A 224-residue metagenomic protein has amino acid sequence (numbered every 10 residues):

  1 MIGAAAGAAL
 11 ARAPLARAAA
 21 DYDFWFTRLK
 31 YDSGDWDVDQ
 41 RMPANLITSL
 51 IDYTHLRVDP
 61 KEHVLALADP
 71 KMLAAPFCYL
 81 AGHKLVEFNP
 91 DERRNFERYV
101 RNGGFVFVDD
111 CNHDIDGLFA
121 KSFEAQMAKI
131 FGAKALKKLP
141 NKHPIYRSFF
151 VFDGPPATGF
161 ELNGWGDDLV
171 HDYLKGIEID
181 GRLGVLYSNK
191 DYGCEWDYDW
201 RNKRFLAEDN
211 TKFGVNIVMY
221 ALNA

Functional and structural regions predicted by a protein language model:
M1-A18: N-terminal export signals
I2, T27, D109, Y187: Residue-level detector of conserved, well-ordered beta-strand and adjacent loop positions that form binding/recognition
L15-F77, A81-K84, G184, Y192-A224: Aromatic-Pro/Gly-enriched surface loop or interdomain linker that acts as a lid/target-recognition segment
F26, F77-A120: Short alpha-beta junction capping motif
Q40-I47, R93, E97, A120 (+2 more regions): Extracytoplasmic/secreted envelope proteins and their assembly/folding machinery, especially bacterial periplasmic
T54, G104, I130-K134, A221: A generic secondary-structure signal for well-formed alpha-helical elements
E62-L67, N89-N95, L169-Y173: Alpha-helical scaffolding within the catalytic cores of extracellular/periplasmic polymer-degrading hydrolases
H113-D199, L206-T211, V215: An acidic, glycine-rich "communication" segment
